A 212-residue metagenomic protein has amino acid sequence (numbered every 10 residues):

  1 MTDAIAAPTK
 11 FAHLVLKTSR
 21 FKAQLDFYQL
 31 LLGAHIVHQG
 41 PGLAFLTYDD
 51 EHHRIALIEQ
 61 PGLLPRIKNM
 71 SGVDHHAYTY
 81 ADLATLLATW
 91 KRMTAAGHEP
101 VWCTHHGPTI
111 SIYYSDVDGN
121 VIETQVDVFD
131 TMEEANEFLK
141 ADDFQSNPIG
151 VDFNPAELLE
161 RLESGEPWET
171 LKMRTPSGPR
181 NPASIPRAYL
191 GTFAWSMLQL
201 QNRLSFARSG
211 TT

Functional and structural regions predicted by a protein language model:
M1-D3, L64: A generic local structural motif
A4-P8, K68-S71: Short, flexible turn/loop "capping" segments at secondary-structure junctions
A6-D49, Q60: N-terminal "first-domain core" detector
T9, L16-K22, A77-T212: Vicinal oxygen chelate
K10, G42, H53, G72-D74 (+1 more regions): Residues that flank catalytic or metal-binding motifs in active/ligand-binding sites
A12, A23-Q29, Q39, H53-L57 (+5 more regions): Catalytic cores of nucleotide-enabled group-transfer and carboxylate-activating enzymes in metabolic and assembly-line
H35-M70, S115, V121-F129: Conserved short beta-strand elements that form part of the metal-binding/catalytic scaffold of enzyme active sites
